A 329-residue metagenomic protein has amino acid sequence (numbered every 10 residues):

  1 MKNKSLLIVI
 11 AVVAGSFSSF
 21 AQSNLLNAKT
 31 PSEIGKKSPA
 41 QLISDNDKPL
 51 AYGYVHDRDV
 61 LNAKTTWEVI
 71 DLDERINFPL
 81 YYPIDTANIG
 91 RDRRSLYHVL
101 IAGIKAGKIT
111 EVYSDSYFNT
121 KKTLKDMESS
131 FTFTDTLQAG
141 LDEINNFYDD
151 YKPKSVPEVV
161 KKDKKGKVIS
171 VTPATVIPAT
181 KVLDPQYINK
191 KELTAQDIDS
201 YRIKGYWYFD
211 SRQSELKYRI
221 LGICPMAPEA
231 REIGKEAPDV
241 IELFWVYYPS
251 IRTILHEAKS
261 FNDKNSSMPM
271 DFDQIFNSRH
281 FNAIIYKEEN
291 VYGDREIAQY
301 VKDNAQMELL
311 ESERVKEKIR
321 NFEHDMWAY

Functional and structural regions predicted by a protein language model:
M1-T30: Bacterial Sec-dependent N-terminal signal peptides
V9-A11, M226, Y286: Enrichment for repetitive, rod-forming helical segments
S23-F209, S250-Y329: A domain-level signal for the mature, folded cores of soluble proteins
S116-K121, P238-V246: Short, exposed beta-strand "edge-strand" segments with a Pro/Gly-rich flavor and a Y/T-containing core
D199-Y201, G205, R219-P225, F244: Residue-level detector of short, conserved catalytic/binding motifs and their immediate flanks
D210-V240: Extended serine/threonine-enriched, polar tracts that run as long, contiguous segments within proteins
P228-A237, W245, I254-K259: KE-rich/KEKE low-complexity, intrinsically disordered/coiled-coil-prone tracts that act as electrostatic scaffolds
